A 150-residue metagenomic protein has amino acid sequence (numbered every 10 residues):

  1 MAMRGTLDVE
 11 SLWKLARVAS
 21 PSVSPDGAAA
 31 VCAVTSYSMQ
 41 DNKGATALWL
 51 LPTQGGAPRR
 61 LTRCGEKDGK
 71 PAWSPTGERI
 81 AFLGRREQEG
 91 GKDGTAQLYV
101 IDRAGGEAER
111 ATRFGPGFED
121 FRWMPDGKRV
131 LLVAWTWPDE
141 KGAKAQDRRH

Functional and structural regions predicted by a protein language model:
M1-V18, L51-K67, G84-G94, Y99-E119 (+1 more regions): Multi-bladed beta-propeller domains
E10-L48: Beta-strand-rich domains and repeat architectures in extracellular enzymes and scaffolds, especially beta-propellers
S24, S74-T76, M124: Structural WD40 beta-propeller signal
G27-A30, G77-A81, V130-L131: Hydrophobic beta-strand positions that form the internal "hydrophobic ladder" of WD40/Gbeta-like beta-propeller blades
S36-Q40, R86-G91, W137-E140: Short glycine/acidic-enriched loop and turn motifs that connect beta-strands
G44-T46, L132-H150: Predominantly five- to eight-bladed beta-propeller fold
F118-R122, A134: Extended acidic/polar, glycine-enriched regions that form or flank non-catalytic beta-rich accessory modules
